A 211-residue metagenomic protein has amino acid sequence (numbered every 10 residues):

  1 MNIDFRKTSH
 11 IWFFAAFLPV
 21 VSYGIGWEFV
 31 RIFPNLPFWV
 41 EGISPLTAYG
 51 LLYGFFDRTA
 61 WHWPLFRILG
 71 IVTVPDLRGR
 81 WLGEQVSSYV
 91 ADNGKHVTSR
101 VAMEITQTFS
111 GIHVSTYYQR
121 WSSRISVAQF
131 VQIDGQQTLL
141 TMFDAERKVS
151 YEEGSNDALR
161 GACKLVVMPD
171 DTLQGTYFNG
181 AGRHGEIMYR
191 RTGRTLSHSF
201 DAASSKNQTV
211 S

Functional and structural regions predicted by a protein language model:
M1-D76, V86-Y89, T192-S211: Amphipathic/hydrophobic helical signal segments and adjacent flexible N-terminal regions that mediate secretion
N2-D4, R67-S211: Central antiparallel beta-sheet cores of small beta-barrel/beta-sandwich binding domains
